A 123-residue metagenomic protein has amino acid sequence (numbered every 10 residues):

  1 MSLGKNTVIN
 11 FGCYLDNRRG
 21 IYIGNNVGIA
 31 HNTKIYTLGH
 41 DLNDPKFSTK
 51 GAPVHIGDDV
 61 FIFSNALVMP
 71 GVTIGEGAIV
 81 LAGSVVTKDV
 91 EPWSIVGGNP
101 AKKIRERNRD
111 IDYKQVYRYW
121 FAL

Functional and structural regions predicted by a protein language model:
M1-L3, V8-T73, R105-V116: Flexible, glycine/small-residue-enriched loop-and-beta-strand segment within the central core of proteins
I21, K88, P92-S94, K102: Glycine-centered loop/turn positions within well-structured domains that cap or flank conserved ligand/cofactor-binding
N32, G83, A101: ATP/adenylate-binding site constellation spanning eukaryotic-like Ser/Thr protein kinases, ABC-transporter
I35, V85, I95: Conserved sequence/active-site signature of Rossmann-fold short-chain dehydrogenase/reductase
D59, G77, S94: Catalytic-loop signature of eukaryotic-like protein kinases
S64-D89: Beta-rich strand-turn-strand
Q115-L123: Intrinsically disordered, low-complexity acidic/proline-/asparagine-rich linker or regulatory tail/stalk regions
